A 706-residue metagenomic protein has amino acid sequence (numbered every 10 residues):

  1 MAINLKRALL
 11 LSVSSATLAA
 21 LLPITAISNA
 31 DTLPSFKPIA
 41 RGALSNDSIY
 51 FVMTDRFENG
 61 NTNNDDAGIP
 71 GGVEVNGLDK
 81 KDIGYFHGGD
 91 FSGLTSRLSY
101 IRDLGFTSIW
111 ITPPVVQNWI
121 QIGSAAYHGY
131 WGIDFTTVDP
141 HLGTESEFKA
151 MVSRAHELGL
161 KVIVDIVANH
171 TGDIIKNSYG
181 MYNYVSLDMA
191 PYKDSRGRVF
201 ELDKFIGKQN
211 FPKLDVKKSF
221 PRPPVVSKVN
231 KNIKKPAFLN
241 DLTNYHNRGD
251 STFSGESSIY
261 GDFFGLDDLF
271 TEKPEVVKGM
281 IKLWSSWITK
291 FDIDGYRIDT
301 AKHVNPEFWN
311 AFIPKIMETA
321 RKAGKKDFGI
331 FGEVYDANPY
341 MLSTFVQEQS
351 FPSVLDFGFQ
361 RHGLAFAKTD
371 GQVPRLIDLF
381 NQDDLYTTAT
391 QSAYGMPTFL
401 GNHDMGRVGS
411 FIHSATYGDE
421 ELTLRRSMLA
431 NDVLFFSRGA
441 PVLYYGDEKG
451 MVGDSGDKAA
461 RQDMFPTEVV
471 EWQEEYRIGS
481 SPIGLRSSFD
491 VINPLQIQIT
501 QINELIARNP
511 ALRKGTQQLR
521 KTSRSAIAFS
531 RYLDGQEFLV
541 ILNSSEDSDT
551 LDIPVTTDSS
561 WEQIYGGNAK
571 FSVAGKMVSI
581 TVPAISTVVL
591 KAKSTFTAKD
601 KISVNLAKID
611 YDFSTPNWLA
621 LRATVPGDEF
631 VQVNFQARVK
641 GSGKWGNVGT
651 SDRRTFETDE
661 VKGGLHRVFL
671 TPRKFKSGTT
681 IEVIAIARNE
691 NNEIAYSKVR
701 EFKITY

Functional and structural regions predicted by a protein language model:
A2-F51, D66-I69, H87, S92-T95 (+11 more regions): Carbohydrate-interacting/catalytic domains
L33, H170, Y179, S186 (+9 more regions): Active-site-proximal helices and loops of the catalytic beta/alpha 8
R41-D47, D55-S286, K290-F291, F312-R321 (+3 more regions): Substrate-binding/active-site clefts of carbohydrate-active enzymes
S48-M53, S108-P113, D134-T136, K161-D165 (+9 more regions): Structural recognition of the beta-strand scaffold that forms the well-ordered cores of secreted hydrolase catalytic
M53-R56, V115, D139-L142, A168-H170 (+8 more regions): Short, flexible loop/turn elements at secondary-structure junctions
F57-D66, G406-G409, W472-E474: Short, solvent-exposed loop/turn elements at domain surfaces
S392-E420: Active-site clefts of carbohydrate-active enzymes
K608-Y706: Long, low-complexity serine/threonine/glycine- and acidic-rich segments characteristic of extracellular
